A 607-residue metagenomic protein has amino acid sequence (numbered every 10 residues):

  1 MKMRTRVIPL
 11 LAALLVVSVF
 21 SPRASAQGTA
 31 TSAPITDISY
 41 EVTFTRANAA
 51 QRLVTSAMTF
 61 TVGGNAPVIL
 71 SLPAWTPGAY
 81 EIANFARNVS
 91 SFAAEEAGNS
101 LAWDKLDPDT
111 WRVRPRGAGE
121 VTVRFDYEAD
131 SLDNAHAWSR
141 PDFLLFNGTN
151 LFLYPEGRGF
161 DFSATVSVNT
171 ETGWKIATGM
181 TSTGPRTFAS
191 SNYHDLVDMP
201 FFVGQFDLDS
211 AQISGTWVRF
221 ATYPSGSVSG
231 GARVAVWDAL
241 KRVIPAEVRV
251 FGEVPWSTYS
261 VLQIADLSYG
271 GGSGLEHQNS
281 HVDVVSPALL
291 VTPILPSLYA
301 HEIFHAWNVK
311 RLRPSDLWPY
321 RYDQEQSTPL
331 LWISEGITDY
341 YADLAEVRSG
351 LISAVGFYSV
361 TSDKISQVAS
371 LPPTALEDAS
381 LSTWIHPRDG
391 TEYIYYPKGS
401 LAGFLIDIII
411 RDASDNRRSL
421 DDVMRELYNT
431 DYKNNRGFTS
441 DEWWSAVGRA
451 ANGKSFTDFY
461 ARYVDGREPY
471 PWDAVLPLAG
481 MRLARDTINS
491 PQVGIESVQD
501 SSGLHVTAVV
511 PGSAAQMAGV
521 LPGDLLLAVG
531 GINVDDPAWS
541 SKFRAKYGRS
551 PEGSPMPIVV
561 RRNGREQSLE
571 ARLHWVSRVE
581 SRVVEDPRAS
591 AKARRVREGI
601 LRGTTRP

Functional and structural regions predicted by a protein language model:
Q27-W75: Early extracytoplasmic/domain-onset interaction patches
R46-A47, T59, G78-R140: A surface-exposed beta-strand-loop module
V54-A86, L153-E171: Surface-exposed beta-strand/loop patches in extracellular or lumenal glycoproteins
F85-S91, N150, G157, D161-T181 (+6 more regions): Zn2+-dependent metallopeptidase catalytic core
R116, R124-V203: Extended, low-hydrophobicity, Ser/Thr/Pro/Gly-biased non-transmembrane segments
D207-L331: Juxtacatalytic substrate-recognition/specificity segment
H281, S286, R311-L312, D323-T374 (+1 more regions): Post-HExxH zinc-binding segment in Zn-dependent metallohydrolases
A342-D343, I352-P607: C-terminal recognition in membrane/secretory proteostasis and scaffolding
